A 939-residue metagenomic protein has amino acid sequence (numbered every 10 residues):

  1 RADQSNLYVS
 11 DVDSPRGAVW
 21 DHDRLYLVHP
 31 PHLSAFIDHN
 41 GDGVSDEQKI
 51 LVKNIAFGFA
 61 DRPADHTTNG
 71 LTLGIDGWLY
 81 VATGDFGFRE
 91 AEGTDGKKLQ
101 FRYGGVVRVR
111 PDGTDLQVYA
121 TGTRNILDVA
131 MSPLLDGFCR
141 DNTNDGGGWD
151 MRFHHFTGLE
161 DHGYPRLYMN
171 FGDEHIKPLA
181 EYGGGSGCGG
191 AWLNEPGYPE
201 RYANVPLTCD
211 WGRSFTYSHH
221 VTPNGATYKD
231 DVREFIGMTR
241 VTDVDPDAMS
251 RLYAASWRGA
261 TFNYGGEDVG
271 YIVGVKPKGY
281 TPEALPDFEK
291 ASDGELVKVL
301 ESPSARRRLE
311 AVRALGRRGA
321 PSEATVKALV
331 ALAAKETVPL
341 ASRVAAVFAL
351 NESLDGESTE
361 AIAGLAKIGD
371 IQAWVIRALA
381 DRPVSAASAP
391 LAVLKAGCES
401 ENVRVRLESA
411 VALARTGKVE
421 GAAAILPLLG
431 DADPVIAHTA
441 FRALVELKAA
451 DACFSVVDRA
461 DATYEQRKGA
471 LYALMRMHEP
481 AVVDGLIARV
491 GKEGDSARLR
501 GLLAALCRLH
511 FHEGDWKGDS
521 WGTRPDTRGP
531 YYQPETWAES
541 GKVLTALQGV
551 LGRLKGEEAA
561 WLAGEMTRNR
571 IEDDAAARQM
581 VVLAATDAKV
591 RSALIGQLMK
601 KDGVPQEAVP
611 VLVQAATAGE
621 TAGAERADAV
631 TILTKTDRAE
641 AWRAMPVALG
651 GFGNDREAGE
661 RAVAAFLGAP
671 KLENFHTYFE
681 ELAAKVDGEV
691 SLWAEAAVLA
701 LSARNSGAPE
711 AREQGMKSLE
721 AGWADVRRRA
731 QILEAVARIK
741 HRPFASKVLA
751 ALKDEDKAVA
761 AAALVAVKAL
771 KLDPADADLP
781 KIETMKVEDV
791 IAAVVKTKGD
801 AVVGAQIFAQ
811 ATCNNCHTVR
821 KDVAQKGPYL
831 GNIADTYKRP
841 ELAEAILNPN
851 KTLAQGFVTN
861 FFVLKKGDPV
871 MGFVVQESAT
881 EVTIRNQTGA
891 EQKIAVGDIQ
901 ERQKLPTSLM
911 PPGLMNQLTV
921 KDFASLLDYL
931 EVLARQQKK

Functional and structural regions predicted by a protein language model:
R1-E295, R306-E310, A314-R317, V819-V823 (+2 more regions): Beta-propeller domains with acidic blade repeats across secreted/periplasmic ectodomains and cytosolic WD/CNH propellers
R24, P31, L79, A346 (+8 more regions): C-terminal capping alpha-helices of c-type cytochrome domains
C188, Y271, Q806-K821, Y829-N832 (+6 more regions): C-type cytochrome heme c attachment motif
V275-A284, E352, D381, A730 (+2 more regions): Post-cleavage N-terminal segment of exported redox proteins
E289-K298, A320-A334, L354-A366, V384-E399 (+13 more regions): Amphipathic alpha-helical scaffolding segments comprising HEAT/armadillo-like alpha-solenoid repeats
A305-R306, V338-A341, G356, G369-A373 (+15 more regions): Alpha-helix N-cap/helix-start positions at coil->helix boundaries
E310, A328, S342-A345, A361 (+20 more regions): Alpha-solenoid helical repeat scaffolds
P780-A809, G831, Y837-E841, K865-G867 (+1 more regions): Electrostatic cytochrome c docking/interface patches
